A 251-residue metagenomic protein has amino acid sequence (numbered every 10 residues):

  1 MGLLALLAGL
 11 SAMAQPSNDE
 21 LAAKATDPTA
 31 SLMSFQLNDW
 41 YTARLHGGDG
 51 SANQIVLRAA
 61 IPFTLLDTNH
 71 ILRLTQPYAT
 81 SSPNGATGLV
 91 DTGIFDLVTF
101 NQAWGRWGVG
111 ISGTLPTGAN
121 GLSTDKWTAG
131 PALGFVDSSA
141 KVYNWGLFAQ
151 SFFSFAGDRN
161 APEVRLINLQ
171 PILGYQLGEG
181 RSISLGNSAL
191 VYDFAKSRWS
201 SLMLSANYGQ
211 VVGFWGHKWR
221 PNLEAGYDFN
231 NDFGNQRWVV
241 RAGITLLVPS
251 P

Functional and structural regions predicted by a protein language model:
M1-G2: Bacterial N-terminal signal peptides that target proteins for export
G9-S11: N-terminal signal peptide c-region/cleavage motif recognized by signal peptidases
A14-P251: Transmembrane beta-barrel domains of Gram-negative outer membranes and organellar outer membranes
